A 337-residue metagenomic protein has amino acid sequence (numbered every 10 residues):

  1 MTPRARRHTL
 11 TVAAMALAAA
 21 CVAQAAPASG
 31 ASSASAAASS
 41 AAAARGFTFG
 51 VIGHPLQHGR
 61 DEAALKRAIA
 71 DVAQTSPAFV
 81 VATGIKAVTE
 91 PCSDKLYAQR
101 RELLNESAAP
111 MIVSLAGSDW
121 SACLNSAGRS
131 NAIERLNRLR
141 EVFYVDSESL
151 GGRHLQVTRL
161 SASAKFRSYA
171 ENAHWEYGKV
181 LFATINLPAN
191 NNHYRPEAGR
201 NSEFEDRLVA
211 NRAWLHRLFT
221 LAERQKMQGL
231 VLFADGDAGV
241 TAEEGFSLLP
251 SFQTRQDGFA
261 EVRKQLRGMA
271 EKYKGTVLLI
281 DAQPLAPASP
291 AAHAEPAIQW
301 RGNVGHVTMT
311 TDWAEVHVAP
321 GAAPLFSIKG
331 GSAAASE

Functional and structural regions predicted by a protein language model:
T2-A13: Bacterial N-terminal signal peptides that target proteins for export
T11-C21: Bacterial N-terminal signal peptides
A26-L96, M227: N-terminal active-site segment of His-dependent metallophosphoesterases
A42, V72-A78, A183, G199-A282: His/acidic metal-ligating clusters that form di-metal
V51-H54, F79-I85, P110-G117, R224 (+2 more regions): Active-site neighborhood of phospho(di)ester-bond hydrolases with catalytic His/Asp-centered motifs
H58-G59, A87-E90, L115-L124, N191-R195 (+2 more regions): Active-site environment of divalent metal-dependent phosphoester hydrolases
Y97-S202, D206, A291-F326: Extended active-site neighborhood of metal-dependent phosphoesterases/phosphodiesterases
F252-A322: Conserved beta-sheet core of the metallophosphoesterase superfamily
